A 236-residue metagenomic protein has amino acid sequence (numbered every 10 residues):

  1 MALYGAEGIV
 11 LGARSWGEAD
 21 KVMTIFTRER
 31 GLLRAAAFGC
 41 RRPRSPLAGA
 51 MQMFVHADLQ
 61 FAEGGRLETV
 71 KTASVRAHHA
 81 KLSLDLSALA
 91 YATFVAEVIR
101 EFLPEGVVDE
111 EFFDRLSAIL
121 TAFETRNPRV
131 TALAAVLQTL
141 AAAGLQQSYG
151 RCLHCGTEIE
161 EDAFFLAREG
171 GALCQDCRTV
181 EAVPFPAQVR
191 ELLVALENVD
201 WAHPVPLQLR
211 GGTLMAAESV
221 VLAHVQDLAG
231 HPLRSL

Functional and structural regions predicted by a protein language model:
M1-L236: Non-catalytic alpha-helical scaffolds and adjoining flexible linkers that form interface surfaces for assembly
